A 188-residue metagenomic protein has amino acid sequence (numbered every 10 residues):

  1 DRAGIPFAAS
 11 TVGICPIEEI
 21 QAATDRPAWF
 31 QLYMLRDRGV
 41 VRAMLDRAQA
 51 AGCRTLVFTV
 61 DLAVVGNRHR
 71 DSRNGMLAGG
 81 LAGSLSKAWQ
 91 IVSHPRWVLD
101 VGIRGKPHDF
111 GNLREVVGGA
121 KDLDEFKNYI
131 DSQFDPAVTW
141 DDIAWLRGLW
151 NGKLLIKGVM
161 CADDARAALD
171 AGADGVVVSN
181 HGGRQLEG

Functional and structural regions predicted by a protein language model:
D1-G175, G182-Q185: Active-site entrance/lid segments in N-terminal catalytic domains of soluble metabolic enzymes
